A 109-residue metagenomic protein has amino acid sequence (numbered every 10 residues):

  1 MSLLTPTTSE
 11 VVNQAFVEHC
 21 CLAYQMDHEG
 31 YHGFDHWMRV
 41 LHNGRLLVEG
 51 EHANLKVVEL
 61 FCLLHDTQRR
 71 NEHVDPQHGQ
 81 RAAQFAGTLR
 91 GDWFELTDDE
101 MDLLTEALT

Functional and structural regions predicted by a protein language model:
M1-E10: Non-catalytic interface/linker regions that flank or bridge core catalytic/transmembrane domains
S9, N13-E18, L41, G79-G87 (+1 more regions): An amphipathic alpha-helix signature
S9-N13, G33, W37, L60 (+1 more regions): Generic alpha-helical segment signature
A15-G44, D66-N71: Active-site flanking loop/helix segments enriched in acidic
G50: Active-site palm subdomain of RNA-directed nucleic acid polymerases
A53-T109: Divalent metal-dependent catalytic cores for phosphoryl transfer on phosphate-bearing substrates
